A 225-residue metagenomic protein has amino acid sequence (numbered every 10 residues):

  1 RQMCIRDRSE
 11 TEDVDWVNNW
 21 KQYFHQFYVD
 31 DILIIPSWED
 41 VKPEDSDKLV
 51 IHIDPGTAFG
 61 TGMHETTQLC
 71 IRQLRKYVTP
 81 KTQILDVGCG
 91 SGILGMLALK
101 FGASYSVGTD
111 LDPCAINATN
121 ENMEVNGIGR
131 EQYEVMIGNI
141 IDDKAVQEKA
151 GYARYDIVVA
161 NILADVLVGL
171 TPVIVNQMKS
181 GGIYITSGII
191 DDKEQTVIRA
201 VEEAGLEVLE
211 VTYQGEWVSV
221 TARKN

Functional and structural regions predicted by a protein language model:
R1-I5: Short, small-residue-biased leader/transition segments that mark boundaries at the very start of proteins
R6, S106, V208-L209: Hydrophobic anchor at the start of a short beta-strand that flanks the dinucleotide cofactor-binding loop
T11-P80: SAM-dependent Rossmann-like transferase core, predominantly class I methyltransferases with a strong bias toward
I35-P36, G108, T186: Hydrophobic residues in well-ordered beta-strands that form the structural core
T57, T61-I140: Conserved SAM/SAH cofactor-binding pocket of Class I
L111-K224: S-adenosylmethionine
